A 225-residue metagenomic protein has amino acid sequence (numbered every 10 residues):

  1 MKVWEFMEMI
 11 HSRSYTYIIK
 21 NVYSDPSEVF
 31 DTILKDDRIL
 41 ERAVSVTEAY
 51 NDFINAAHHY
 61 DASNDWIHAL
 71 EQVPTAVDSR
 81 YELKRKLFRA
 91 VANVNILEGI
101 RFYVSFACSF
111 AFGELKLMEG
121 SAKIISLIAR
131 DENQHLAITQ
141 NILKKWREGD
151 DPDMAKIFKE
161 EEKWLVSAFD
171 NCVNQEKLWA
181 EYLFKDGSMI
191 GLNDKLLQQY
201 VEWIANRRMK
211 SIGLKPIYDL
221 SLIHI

Functional and structural regions predicted by a protein language model:
M1-E71: Long, hydrophobic, well-ordered secondary-structure blocks that form the structural core and pocket-lining surfaces
M1-I18, I124, I128-I142: Amphipathic alpha-helical hairpins
I10-R13, L87-F112, Q134-I138: Alpha-helical bundle segments that constitute or directly flank the non-heme di-iron/ferroxidase center
K20-V29, D78-F88, A107-L127, I142-K163 (+1 more regions): Inter-helical turn/loop segments and adjacent helix faces that build the functional surface of alpha-helical bundle
T47-E48, F53-H58, Q140-C172, E176 (+1 more regions): Extended amphipathic alpha-helical segments with heptad-repeat/coiled-coil character used for oligomerization, fusion
D61-S79, L97-F112: A short mid-domain helix/strand-loop element embedded in enzyme catalytic domains that forms or borders the active-site
D170-N206: C-terminal transmembrane module of eukaryotic multi-pass membrane proteins
I223-I225: Conserved small/polar residues in nucleotide/adenosyl-binding loops
